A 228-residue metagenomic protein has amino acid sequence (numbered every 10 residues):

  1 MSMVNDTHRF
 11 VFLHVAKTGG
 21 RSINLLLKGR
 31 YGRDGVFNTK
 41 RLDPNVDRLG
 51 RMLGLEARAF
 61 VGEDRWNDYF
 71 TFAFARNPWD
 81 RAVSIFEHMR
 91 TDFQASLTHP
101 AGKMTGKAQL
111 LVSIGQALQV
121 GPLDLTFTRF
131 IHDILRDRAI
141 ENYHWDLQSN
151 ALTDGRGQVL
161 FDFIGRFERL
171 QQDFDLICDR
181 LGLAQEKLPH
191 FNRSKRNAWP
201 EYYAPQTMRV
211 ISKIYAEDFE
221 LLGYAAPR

Functional and structural regions predicted by a protein language model:
M1-R228: Membrane-interface amphipathic segments in extracytoplasmic regions
